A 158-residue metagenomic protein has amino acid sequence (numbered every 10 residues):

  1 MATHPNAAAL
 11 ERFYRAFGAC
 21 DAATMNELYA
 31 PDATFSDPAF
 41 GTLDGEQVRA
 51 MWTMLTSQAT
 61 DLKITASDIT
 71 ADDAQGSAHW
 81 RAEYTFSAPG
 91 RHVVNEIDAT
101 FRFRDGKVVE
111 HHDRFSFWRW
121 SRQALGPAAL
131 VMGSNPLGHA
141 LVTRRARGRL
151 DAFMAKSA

Functional and structural regions predicted by a protein language model:
M1, L10-Y14, D37-P38, A66 (+1 more regions): Short, charged low-complexity linear motifs
M1-E27, P31, R144-A158: Short, low-complexity N-terminal intrinsically disordered segments enriched in polar/charged residues
T3, G41-G45, G90: Alpha-helix N-cap/helix-start motif
N6, L10, G45-V48, V94: A structural signal for well-ordered alpha-helical scaffolds and beta->alpha junctions
L10, Y14-F17, Y29, V48 (+3 more regions): Hydrophobic alpha-helical core bundles mediating ligand binding, dimerization, or RNAP-core interactions
F13, M25-N26, A33, V48 (+3 more regions): Hydrophobic pocket/interface hotspot
A22-N26, A30-G76: A solvent-exposed, acidic/Ser-Thr-rich amphipathic alpha-helical stretch
T56-T65, T70-A158: A beta-strand edge to alpha-helix "cap/lid" segment located at domain peripheries
